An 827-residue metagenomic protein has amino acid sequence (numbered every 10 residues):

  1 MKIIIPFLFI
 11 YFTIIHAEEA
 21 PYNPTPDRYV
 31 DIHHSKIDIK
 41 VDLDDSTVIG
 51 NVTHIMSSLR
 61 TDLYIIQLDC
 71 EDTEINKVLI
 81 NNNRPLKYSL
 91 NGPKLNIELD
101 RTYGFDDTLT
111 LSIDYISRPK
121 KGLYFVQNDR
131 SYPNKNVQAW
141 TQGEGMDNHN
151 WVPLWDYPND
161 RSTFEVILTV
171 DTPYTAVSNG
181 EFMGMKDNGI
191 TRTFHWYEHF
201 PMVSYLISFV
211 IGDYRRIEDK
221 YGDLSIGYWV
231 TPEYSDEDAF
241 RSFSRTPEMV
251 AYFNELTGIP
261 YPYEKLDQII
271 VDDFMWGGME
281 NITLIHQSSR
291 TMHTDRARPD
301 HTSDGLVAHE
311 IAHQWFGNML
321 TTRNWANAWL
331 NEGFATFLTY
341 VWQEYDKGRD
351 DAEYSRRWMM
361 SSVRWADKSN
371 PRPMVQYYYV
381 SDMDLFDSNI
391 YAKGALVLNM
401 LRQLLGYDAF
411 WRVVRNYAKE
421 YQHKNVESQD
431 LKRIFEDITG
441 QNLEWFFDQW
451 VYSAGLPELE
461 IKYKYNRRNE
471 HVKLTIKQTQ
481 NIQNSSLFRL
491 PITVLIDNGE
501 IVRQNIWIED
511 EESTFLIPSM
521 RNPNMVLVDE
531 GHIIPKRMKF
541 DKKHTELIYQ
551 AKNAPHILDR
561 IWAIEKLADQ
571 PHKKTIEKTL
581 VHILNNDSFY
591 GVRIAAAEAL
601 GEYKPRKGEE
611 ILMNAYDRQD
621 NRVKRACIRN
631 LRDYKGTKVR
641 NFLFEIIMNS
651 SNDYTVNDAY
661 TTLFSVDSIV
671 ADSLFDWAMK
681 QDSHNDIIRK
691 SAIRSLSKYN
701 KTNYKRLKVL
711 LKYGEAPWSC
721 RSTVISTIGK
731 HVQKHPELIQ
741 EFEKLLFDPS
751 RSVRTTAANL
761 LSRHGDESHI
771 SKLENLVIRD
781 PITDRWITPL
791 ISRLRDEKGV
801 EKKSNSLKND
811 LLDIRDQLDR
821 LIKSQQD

Functional and structural regions predicted by a protein language model:
I15-I49, N134-Q138, P158, G440-Q449: N-terminal, polar/Ser/Thr-rich
H16, W196, G227-I476, V526: Hydrophobic alpha-helical and helix-loop surface patches within well-folded domains that function as non-catalytic
C70-Y132, D510-N522: A surface-exposed beta-strand-loop module
D114-Y214, E218, D238, V375: Extended, low-hydrophobicity, Ser/Thr/Pro/Gly-biased non-transmembrane segments
V170, A312, D408, Y421-E602 (+6 more regions): Non-catalytic accessory/interaction domains
H532-K536, L558-H572, H582, G591-P605 (+11 more regions): Structural detector for internal amphipathic alpha-helices that build alpha-solenoid repeat scaffolds
F540-Q550, K573-N585, P605-D617, G636-N649 (+5 more regions): Amphipathic alpha-helical scaffolding segments comprising HEAT/armadillo-like alpha-solenoid repeats
P555-H556, S588-F589, Q619-D620, S651-N652 (+4 more regions): Short inter-helical turns and helix N-cap capping residues of alpha-solenoid HEAT/ARM repeat scaffolds
